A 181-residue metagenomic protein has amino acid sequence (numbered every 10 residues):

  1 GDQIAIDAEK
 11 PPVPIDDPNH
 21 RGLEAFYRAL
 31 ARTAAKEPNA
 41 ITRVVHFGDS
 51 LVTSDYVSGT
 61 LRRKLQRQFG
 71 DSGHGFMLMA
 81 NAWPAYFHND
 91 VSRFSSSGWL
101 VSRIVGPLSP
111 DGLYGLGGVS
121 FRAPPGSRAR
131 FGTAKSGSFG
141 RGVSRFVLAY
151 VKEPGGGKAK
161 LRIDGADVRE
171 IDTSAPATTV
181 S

Functional and structural regions predicted by a protein language model:
G1-F47, L51-S181: N-terminal secretory targeting modules
